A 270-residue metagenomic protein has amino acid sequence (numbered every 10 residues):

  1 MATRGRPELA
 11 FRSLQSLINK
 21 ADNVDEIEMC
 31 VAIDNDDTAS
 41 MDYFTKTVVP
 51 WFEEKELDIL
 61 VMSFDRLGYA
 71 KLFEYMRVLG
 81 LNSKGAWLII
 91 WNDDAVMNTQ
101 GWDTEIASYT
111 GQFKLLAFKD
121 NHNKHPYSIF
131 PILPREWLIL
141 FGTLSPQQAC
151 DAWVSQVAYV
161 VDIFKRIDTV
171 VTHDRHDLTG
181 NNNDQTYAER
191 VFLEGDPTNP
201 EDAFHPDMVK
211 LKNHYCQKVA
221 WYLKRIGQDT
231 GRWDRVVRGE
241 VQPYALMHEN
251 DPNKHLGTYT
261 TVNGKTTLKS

Functional and structural regions predicted by a protein language model:
R12-E26: Short, acidic, metal-binding catalytic loop of nucleotide-sugar glycosyltransferases
V31-K46, A95-V96: A conserved acidic beta->alpha catalytic loop
F64-F73, Q147-A149: A short, glycine-/small-residue-rich helix N-cap motif at loop->alpha-helix starts within glycosyltransferase
E74-W87: Active-site nucleotide-sugar/metal-binding loop of Leloir-type enzymes
G85-V96: Short beta-strand-to-loop acidic/aromatic patch adjacent to the donor-nucleotide binding site
T99-L116: Conserved donor-nucleotide/metal-binding helix-loop-beta segment in metal-dependent transferases, i.e., the alpha-helix
K114-P131: Short beta-strand-to-loop element that shapes/binds the nucleotide-sugar donor at the catalytic cleft/hinge
Q148, A152-S270: C-terminal catalytic/acceptor-binding lobe
